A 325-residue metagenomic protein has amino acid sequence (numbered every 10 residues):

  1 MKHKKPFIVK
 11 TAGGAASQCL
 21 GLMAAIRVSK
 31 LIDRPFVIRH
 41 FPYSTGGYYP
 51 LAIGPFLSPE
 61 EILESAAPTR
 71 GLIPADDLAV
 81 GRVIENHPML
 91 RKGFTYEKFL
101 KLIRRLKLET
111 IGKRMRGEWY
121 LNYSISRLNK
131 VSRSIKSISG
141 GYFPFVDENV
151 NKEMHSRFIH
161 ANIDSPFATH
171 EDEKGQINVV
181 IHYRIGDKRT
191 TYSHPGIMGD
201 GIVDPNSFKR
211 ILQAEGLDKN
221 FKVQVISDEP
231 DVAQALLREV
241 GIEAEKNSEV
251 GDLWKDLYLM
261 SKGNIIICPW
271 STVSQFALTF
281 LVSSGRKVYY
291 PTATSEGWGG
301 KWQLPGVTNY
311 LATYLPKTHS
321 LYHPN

Functional and structural regions predicted by a protein language model:
M1-G13: Nucleotide-activated donor-dependent transferases that construct or modify glycoconjugates
K10-L20, T190-Y192, M198: A short, glycine/small-residue-rich beta-strand->loop->alpha-helix junction that serves as a flexible
A15, L212-P305: Donor-binding and catalytic core of enzymes assembling or modifying cell-surface/extracellular glycoconjugates
G21-V28: Short amphipathic alpha-helix
R34-T45: A short beta-strand-loop structural module common to alpha/beta enzyme folds
I38-H40, V180-R184, V223-S227: Short beta-strand segments
P50-K219, T313-N325: Secretory-pathway luminal glycosyltransferase catalytic domains
S295-N325: Contiguous terminal or domain-adjacent regions that often encompass a lipid-handling module or interaction segment
